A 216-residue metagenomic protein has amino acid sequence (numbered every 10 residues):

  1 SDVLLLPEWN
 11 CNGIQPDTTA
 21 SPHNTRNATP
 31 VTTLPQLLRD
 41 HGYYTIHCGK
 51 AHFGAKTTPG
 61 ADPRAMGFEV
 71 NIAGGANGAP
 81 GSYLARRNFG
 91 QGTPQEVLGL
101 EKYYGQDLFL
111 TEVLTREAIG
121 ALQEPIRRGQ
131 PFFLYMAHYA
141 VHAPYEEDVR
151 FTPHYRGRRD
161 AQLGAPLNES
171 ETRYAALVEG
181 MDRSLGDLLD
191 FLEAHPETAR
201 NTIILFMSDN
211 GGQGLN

Functional and structural regions predicted by a protein language model:
S1-T33, L37-Y43, T57-T58, M66 (+4 more regions): Active-site segment of extracytoplasmic enzymes that catalyze sulfate/phosphate-ester chemistry
L6, C48, A199-N201: Surface-exposed patches in mature extracellular/periplasmic domains of secreted proteins
N12, F53, G60-A65, V70-N216: Active-site-proximal cap/lid insertion segments
L37, H41, C48-K50, G186: Conserved beta-strand->loop/alpha-helix structural units within folded catalytic cores of enzymes with alpha/beta
Y44-T45, F132: Hydrophobic anchor at the start of a short beta-strand that flanks the dinucleotide cofactor-binding loop
